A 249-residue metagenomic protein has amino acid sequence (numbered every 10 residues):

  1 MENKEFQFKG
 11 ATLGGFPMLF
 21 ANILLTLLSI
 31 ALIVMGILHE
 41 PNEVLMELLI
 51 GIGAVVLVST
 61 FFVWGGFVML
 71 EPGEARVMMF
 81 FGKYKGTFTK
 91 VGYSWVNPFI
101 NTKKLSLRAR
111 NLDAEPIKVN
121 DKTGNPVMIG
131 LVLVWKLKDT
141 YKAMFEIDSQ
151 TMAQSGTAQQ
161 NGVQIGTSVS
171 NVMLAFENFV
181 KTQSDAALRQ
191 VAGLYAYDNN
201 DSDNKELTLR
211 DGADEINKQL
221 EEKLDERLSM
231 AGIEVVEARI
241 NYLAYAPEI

Functional and structural regions predicted by a protein language model:
M1-L24: N-terminal membrane-targeting/pre-transmembrane regions
L32-L57: Hydrophobic alpha-helical transmembrane segments
F61-A75: Aromatic-capped interface at the extracytoplasmic side of an N-terminal signal-anchor transmembrane helix
A75-P98: Membrane-cytosol interface motif
R76-M79, T87, M128-K136, V236-N241: Soluble periplasmic/extracytoplasmic beta-strand elements of cell-envelope proteins
I100-R110: A gly/proline- and charged-residue-enriched helix-loop-helix capping module
A109-V235: Amphipathic, interface-forming alpha-helical segments with heptad-repeat character
L209, E237-I249: Short, charged, surface-exposed interaction patches
